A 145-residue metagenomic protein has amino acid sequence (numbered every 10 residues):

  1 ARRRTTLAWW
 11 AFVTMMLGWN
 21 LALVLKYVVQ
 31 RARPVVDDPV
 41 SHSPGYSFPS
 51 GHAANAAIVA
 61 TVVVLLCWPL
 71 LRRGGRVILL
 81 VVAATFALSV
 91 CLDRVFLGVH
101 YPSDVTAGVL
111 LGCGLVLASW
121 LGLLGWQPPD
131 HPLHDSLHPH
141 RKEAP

Functional and structural regions predicted by a protein language model:
A1-S43, V62-C67, V81: Hydrophobic alpha-helical bundle signature of multipass membrane enzymes
D37-P145: Membrane-embedded catalytic cores of phosphoryl/pyrophosphoryl-handling enzymes
